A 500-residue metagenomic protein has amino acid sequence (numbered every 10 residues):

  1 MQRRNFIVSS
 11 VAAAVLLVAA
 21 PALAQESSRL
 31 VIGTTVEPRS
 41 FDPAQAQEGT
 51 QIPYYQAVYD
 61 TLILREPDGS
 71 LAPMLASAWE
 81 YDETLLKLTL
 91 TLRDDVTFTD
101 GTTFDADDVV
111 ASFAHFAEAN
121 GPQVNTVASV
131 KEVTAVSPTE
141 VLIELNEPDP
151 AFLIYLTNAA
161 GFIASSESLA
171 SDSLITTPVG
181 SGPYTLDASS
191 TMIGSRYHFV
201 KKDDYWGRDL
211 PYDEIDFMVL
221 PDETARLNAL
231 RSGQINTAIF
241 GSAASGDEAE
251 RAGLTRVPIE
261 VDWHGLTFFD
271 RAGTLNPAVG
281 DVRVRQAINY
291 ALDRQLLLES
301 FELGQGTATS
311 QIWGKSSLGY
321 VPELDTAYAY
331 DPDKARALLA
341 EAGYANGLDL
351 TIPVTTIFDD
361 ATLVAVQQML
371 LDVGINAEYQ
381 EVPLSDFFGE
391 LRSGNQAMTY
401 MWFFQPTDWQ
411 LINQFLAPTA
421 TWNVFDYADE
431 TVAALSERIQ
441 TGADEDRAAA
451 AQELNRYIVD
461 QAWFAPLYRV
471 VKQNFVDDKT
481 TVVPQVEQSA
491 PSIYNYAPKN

Functional and structural regions predicted by a protein language model:
V31, D105-S112, P138-E144, G182-P183 (+4 more regions): Alpha-helical secondary-structure segments
G33-E83, A114, V179: N-terminal lobe/hinge region of extracytoplasmic solute-binding protein
V36-I52, L75-A76, T102, F152-G161 (+2 more regions): A structural "hinge/loop" feature
S70, T157-L210, E214, T224 (+2 more regions): Gly/Pro-rich hinge or "lid" segments in bacterial periplasmic/extracellular proteins
E80, T91, N125-E167: Surface-exposed binding/hinge segments that line and control ligand-binding clefts or catalytic entry sites
D203-E248, N376-E378: Ligand-site clamp/hinge motif
H264, A291-G319, F358-Q367, F388-N500: Detector for C-terminal structural segments
L275, T307-E341, D359: Structural transition elements
